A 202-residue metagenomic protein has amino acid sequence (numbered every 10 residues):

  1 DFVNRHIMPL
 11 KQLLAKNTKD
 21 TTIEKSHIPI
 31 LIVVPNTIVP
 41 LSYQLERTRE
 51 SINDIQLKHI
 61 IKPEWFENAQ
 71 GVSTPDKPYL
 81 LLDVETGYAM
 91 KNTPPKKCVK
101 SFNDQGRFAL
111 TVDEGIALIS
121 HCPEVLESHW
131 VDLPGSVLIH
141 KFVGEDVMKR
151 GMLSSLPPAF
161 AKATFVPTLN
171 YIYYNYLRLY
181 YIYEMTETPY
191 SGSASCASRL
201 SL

Functional and structural regions predicted by a protein language model:
D1-F108, G115-L202: A binding-site-centric feature that preferentially detects glycan-recognition modules on secreted/surface proteins
